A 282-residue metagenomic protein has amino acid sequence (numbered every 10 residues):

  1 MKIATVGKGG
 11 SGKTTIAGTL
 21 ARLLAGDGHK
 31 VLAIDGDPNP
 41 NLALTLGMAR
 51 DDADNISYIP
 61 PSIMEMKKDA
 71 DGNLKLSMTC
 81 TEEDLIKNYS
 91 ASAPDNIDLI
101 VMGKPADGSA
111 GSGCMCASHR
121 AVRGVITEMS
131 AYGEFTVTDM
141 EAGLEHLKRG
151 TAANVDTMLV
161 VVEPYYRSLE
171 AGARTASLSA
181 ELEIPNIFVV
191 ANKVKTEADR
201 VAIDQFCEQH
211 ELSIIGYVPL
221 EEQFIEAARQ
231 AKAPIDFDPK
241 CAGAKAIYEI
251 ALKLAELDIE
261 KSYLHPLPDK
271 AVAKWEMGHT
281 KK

Functional and structural regions predicted by a protein language model:
K2-A4, K30-L32, I97-L99, F135-V137 (+1 more regions): Residue-level preference for the first positions of well-ordered beta-strands
K2-P38: Walker A/P-loop phosphate-binding motif and the immediately C-terminal alpha-helix
G18, C241-A255: Short, amphipathic alpha-helical "lid/cap" segments that border enzyme active or binding sites
T19, G26-D27, C116-E226, Q230: Conserved catalytic-core segment of NTP-binding enzymes
L23-D95: N-terminal phosphate/diphosphate-binding loop that engages ATP/GTP or pyrophosphate donors across diverse enzyme folds
S77-S90, L99-T138: Cytosolic-facing regulatory segments adjacent to core modules
N88-Y89, E249-K253, S262-K282: A short, charged, Gly/Pro-tolerant segment at domain boundaries
Q230-K245: C-terminal boundary of histidine-terminating zinc-finger modules
